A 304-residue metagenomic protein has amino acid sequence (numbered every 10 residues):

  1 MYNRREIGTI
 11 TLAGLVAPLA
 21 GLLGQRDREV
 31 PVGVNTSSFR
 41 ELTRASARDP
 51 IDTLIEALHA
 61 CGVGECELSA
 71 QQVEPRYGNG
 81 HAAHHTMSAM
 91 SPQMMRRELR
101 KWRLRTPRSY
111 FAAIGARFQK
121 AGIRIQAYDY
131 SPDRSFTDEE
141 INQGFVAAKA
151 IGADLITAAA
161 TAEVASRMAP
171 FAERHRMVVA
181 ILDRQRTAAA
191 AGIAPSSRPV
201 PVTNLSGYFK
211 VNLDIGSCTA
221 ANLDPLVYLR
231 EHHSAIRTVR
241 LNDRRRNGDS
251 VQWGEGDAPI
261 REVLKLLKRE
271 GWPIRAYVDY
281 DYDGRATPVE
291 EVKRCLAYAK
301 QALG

Functional and structural regions predicted by a protein language model:
Y2-A17, G21-G64, Q72, Y77 (+4 more regions): Histidine-acidic metal/acid-base catalytic patches
L12, P18-L19, L104, Y110-I215 (+3 more regions): Active-site acidic/histidine proton-transfer and metal-coordination neighborhood in alpha/beta enzyme cores
Q25, Q71-Q72, Q93, Q119 (+5 more regions): Residue-identity detector for glutamine
V32-N35, C66-L68, P92-M95, G122-I125 (+2 more regions): A short alpha-helix capping/helix-coil boundary motif
S38, S69-A70, D129, D183: Residue-level recognition of beta-strand->loop/alpha-helix junctions
F39-L42, R100-W102, Y130-P132, D154-I156 (+1 more regions): Short, contiguous strand/loop micro-motifs
E67-A112: Glycine-rich, proline-tolerant flexible connector loops at the mouths of alpha/beta enzymes
